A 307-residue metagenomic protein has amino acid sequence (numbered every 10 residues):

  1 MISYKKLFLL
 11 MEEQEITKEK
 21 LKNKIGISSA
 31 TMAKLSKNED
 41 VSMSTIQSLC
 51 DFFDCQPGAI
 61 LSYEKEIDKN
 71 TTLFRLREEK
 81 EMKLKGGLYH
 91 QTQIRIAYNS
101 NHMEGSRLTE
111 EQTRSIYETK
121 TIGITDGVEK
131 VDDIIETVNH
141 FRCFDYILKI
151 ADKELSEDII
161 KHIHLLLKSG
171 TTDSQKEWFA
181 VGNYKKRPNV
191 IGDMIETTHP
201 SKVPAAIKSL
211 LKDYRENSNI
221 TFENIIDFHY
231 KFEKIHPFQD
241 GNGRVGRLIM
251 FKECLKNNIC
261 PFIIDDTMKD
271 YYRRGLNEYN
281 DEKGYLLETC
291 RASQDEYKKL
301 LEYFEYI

Functional and structural regions predicted by a protein language model:
M1-K20, K24: A short, Lys/Arg-rich alpha-helix, primarily the initiator
I16, V41-S44: Residue-level signal for the short linker/turn that defines the boundary of a DNA-recognition helix
E19, A30, G58: Key DNA-contact positions within bacterial/archaeal DNA-binding proteins
I25, S36, F53, L61-E64: DNA major-groove recognition helix of helix-turn-helix
G26-V41: Recognition helix of helix-turn-helix/homeodomain-like DNA-binding domains that insert into the DNA major groove
S44-A59: DNA major-groove recognition helix of helix-turn-helix/homeodomain DNA-binding modules
E64-I307: FIC/Doc superfamily catalytic core
